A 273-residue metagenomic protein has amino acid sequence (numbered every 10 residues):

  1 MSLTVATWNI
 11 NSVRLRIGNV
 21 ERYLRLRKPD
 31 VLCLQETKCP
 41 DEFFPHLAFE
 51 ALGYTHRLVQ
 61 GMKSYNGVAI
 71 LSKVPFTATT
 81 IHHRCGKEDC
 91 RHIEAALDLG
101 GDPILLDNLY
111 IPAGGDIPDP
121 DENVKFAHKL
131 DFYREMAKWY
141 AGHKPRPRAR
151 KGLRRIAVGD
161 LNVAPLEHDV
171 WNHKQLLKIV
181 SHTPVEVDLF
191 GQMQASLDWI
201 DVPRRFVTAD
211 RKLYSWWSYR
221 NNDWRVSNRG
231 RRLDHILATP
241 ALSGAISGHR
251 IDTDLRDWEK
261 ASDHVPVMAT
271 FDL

Functional and structural regions predicted by a protein language model:
M1-L52, L58-V59, Y65-V68, P165 (+1 more regions): N-terminal, active-site-proximal structural segment of metallo-dependent hydrolase catalytic domains
V5-N9, L24-E42, L106, Y140-E167 (+4 more regions): Active-site beta-strand/loop signature of hydrolases that rely on acidic residues for catalysis
N11-V13, K38-P40, S64-Y65, F76 (+5 more regions): Short, solvent-exposed loop/turn segments at secondary-structure junctions
S12-R16, K87, A127-K138, K144 (+2 more regions): Soluble or luminal CAZymes and related metallo-dependent hydrolases
T37-P40, F44-P118: Structured beta-strand-rich core segments of catalytic domains in phosphoester-bond hydrolases
A78-H82, L166-L273: Metal-dependent phosphoester-hydrolase catalytic domains
I111-R134, K174-I179: Surface-exposed cleft-lining segments at the edges of enzyme active sites
